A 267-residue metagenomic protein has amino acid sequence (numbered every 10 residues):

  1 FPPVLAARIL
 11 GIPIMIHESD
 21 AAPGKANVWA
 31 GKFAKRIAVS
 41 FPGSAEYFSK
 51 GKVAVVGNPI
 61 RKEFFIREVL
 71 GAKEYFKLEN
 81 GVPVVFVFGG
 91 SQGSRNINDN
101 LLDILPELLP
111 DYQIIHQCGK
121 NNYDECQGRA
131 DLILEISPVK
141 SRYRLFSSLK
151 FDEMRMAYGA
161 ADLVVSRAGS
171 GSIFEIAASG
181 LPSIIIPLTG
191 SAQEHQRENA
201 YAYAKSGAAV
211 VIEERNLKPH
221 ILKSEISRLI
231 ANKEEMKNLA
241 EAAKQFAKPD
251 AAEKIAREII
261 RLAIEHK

Functional and structural regions predicted by a protein language model:
L5, R155, I173-S179, Y201: Short alpha-helical segment that forms part of, or immediately flanks, the ligand-binding pocket in carbohydrate-active
R8-L70, L78: Active-site-proximal region of nucleotide-activated glycan assembly enzymes, centered on histidine/acidic-rich loops
K32-F33, M156-A160, A178: Alpha-helix C-terminal capping/helix-to-coil transition sites in glycosyltransferase folds
V69-E74, L78-S166, R197-Y201, K205 (+1 more regions): Donor-nucleotide binding loops and adjacent catalytic segments primarily of GT-B fold Leloir glycosyltransferases
G159-F174, L181: Acidic donor-binding loop of glycosyltransferase active sites
S166, P182-Q193: Short hydrophobic beta-strand element within catalytic cores of glycosyltransferases and related nucleotide-activated
E235-P249: A short, well-ordered alpha-helix in the C-terminal region of glycosyltransferases
K248-K267: C-terminal alpha-helical cap of glycosyltransferases
